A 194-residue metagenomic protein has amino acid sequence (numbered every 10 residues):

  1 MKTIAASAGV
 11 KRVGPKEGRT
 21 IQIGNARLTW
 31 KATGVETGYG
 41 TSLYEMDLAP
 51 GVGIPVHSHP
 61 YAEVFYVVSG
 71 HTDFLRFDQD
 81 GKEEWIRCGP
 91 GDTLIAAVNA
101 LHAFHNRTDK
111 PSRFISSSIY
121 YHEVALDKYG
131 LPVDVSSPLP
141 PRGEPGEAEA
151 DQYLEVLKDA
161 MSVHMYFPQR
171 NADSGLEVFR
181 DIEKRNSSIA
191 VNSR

Functional and structural regions predicted by a protein language model:
G14, E36-T37, V64, D78-V98: Short acidic-glycine-tyrosine-enriched beta hairpin
P15-V56, Y61, R194: A short glycine-rich, His/Asp/Glu-containing loop-to-beta-strand
W30, L43-D47, V64, W85-R87 (+2 more regions): Conserved hydrophobic/aromatic beta-strand scaffold that supports enzyme active sites
V52, P60-Y61, A100-L101, K110 (+1 more regions): A generic "binding-loop/recognition-motif" signal
V52, T72-K82, D127: Hydrophobic small-molecule pocket/channel-lining residues, especially in calycin-type beta-barrels
I54-V56, F74-R76, A96, H102-T108 (+1 more regions): Short beta-strand His + acidic residue motifs that chelate non-heme Fe in jelly-roll/DSBH and cupin folds
Y61-F77: Glycine- and acidic-residue-biased ligand/ion/polar-headgroup-sensing regions
H105-S193: Double-stranded beta-helix
